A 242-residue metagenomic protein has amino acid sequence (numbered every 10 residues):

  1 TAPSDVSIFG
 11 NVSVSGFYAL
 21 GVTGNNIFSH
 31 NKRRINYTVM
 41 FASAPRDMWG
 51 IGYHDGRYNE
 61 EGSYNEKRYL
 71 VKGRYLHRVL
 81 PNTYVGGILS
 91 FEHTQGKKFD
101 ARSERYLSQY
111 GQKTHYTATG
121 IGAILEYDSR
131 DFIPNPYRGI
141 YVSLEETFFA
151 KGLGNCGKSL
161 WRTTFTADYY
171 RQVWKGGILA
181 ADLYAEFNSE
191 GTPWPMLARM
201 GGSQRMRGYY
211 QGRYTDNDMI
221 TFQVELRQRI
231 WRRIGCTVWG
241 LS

Functional and structural regions predicted by a protein language model:
T1-T117, T215-D216: Gram-negative/organellar outer-membrane beta-barrel architecture
G111, I121-E126, R130-S242: C-terminal outer-membrane beta-barrel translocator/porin domains of Gram-negative envelope proteins and their
